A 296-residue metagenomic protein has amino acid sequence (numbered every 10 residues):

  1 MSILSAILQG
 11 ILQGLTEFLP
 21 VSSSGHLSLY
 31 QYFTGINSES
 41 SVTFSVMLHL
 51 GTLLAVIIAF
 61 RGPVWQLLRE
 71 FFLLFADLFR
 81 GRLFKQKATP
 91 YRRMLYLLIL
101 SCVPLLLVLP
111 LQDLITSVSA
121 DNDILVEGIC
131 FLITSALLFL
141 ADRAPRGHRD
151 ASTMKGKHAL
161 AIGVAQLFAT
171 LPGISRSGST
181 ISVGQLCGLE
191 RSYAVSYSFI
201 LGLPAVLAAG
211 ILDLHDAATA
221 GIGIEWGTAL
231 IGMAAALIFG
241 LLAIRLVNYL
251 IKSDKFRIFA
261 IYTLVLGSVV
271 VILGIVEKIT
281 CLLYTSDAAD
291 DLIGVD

Functional and structural regions predicted by a protein language model:
M1-E17, F131-S135, A151-L167: Small-residue-enriched transmembrane helix starts and helix-helix packing motifs in multi-pass inner-membrane proteins
S5-Q13, H26-F44, A165-F168, S179-L201: Interfacial segments of multi-pass membrane proteins
I7, L95-I99, G128-L132, L160 (+2 more regions): Hydrophobic alpha-helical transmembrane segments
Y32-R143, G210-D213, A243: Membrane helix-loop-helix hairpins that form the core translocation module of multi-pass transporters
Q112-D121, H215-E225, I279-L283: Membrane-interface helix termini and inter-helical loops of multi-pass transporters
L167-I174, V269-I279: Hydrophobic alpha-helical transmembrane segments in multi-pass integral membrane proteins
L241-V265: Interfacial loop-to-transmembrane junctions
Y284-D291: Conserved small/polar residues in nucleotide/adenosyl-binding loops
